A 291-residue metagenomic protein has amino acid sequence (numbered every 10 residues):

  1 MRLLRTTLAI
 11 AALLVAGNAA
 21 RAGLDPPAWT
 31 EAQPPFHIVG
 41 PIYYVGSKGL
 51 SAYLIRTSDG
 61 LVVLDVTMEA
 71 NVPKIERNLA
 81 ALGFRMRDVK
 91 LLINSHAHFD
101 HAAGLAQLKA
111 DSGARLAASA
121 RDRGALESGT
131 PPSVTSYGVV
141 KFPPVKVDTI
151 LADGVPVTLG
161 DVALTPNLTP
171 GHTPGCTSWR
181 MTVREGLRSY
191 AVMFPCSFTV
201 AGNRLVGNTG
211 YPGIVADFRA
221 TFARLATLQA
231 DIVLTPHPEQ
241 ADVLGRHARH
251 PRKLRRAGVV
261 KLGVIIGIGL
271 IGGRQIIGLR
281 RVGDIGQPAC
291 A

Functional and structural regions predicted by a protein language model:
M1-R5: Positively charged n-region of N-terminal signal peptides that target proteins for export
T7-A16: Bacterial N-terminal signal peptides
N18-A22: Sec/Tat signal peptide C-region and signal peptidase I cleavage site
A28-M86, W179-V200: Conserved beta-strand hairpin/beta-sheet module of binuclear metal-dependent hydrolase folds, prominently
P41, I55, D65, H96 (+6 more regions): Divalent metal-coordination and catalytic microenvironments
L61, T67-A70, K146, G154-V260: Metallo-beta-lactamase
A70-P73, A80-P156: Active-site HxH/HxHxD metal-binding segment of metal-dependent hydrolases
L262-A291: N-terminal low-complexity segments that are often proline-rich with Ser/Thr-Pro
